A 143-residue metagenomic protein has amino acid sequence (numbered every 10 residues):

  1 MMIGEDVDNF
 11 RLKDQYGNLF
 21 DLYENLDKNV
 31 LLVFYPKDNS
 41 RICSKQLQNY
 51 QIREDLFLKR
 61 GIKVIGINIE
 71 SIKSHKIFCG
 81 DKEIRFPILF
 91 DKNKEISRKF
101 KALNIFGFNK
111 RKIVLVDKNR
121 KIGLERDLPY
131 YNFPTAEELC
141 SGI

Functional and structural regions predicted by a protein language model:
M1-I143: Chalcogenol-based redox active-site neighborhoods
